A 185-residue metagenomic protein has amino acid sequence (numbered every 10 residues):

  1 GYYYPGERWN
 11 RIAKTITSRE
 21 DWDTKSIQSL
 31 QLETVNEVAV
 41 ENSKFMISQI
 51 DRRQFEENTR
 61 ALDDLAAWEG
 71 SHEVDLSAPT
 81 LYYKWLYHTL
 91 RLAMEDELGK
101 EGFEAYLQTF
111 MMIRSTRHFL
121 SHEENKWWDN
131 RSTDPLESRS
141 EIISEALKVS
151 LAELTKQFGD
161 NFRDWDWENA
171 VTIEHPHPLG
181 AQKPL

Functional and structural regions predicted by a protein language model:
G1-K14, R19-K25, E41, Q49-R53: Catalytic nucleotidyl-transfer cores of nucleotide-processing enzymes
T24, Q28-L185: Acidic, low-complexity N-terminal propeptides/linkers enriched in Ser/Thr/Asp/Gly that mediate export, maturation
